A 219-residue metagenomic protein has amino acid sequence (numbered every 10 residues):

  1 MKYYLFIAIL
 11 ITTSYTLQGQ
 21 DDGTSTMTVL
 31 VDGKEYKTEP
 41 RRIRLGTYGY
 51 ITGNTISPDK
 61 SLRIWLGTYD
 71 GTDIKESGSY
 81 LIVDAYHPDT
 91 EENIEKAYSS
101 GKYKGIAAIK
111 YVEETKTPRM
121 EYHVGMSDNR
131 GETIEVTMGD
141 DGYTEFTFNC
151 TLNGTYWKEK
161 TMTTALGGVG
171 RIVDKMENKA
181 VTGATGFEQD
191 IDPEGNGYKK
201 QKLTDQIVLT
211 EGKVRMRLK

Functional and structural regions predicted by a protein language model:
M1-D22: Bacterial Sec-dependent N-terminal signal peptides
L17-T55: Extreme N-terminal export signal peptides that direct proteins to the secretory pathway
G23-S25, K60, D140-F146, V208-T210: Residues at beta-strand starts and edge strands
M27, L45-D141, T151-T155: Surface-exposed helix/loop patches within compact recognition domains
L30, E135, R215-R217: Generic structural detector for well-ordered beta-strands
K37-R41, R63-T68, E211: Short amphipathic beta-strand/extended segments with alternating polar/hydrophobic composition
K102-K202, G212: Acidic, glycine-rich flexible loop segments
I207-K219: Short, low-complexity, Pro/Ser/Thr/Gly-rich segments in the mature regions of secreted, periplasmic
